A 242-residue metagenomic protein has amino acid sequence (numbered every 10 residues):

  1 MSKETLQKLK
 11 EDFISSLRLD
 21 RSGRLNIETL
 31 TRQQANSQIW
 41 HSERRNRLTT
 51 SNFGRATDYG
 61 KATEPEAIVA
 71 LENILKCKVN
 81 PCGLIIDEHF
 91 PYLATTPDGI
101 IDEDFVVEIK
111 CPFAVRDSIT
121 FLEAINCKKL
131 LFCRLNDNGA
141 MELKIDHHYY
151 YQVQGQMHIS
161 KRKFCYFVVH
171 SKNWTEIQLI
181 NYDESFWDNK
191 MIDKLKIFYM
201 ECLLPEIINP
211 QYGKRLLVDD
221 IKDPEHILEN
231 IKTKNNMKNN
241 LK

Functional and structural regions predicted by a protein language model:
M1-K242: Accessory terminal regions of nucleic-acid processing enzymes
